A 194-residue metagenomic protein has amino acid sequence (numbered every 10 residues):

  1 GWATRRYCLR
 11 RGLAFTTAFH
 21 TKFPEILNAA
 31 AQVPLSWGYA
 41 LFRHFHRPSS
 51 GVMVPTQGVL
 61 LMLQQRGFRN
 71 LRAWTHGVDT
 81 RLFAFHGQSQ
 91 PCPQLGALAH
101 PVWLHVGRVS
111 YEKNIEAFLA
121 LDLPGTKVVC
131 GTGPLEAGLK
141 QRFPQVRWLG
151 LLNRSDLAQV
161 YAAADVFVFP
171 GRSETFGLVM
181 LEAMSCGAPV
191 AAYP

Functional and structural regions predicted by a protein language model:
A14-T16, E25-H44, V54: Nucleotide-sugar donor phosphate/pyrophosphate-binding loop at the beta->alpha transition of glycosyltransferases
Y39-S89: Donor nucleotide-sugar binding/catalytic pocket of nucleotide-sugar-dependent glycosyltransferases
H46, Q159-A164: Short alpha-helical donor nucleotide-sugar binding micro-motif in glycosyltransferases
G87, P91-P124, V128: Conserved donor-binding/catalytic core segment of Leloir-type glycosyltransferases
A137-S155: Nucleotide-activated donor-binding/catalytic signature segment of Leloir-type glycosyltransferases, i.e., the conserved
R172: Aromatic "clamp/platform" in nucleotide-sugar-dependent glycosyltransferases that forms part of the donor/acceptor
P189-A192: Short hydrophobic beta-strand element within catalytic cores of glycosyltransferases and related nucleotide-activated
